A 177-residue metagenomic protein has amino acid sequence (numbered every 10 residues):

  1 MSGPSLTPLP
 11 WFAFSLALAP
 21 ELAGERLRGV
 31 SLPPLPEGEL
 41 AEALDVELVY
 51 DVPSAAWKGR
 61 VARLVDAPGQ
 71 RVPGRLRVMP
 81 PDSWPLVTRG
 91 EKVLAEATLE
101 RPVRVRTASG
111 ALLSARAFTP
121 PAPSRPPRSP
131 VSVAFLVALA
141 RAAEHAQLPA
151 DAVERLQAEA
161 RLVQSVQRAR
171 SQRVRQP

Functional and structural regions predicted by a protein language model:
S2-P177: Glycine-aromatic micro-motifs
